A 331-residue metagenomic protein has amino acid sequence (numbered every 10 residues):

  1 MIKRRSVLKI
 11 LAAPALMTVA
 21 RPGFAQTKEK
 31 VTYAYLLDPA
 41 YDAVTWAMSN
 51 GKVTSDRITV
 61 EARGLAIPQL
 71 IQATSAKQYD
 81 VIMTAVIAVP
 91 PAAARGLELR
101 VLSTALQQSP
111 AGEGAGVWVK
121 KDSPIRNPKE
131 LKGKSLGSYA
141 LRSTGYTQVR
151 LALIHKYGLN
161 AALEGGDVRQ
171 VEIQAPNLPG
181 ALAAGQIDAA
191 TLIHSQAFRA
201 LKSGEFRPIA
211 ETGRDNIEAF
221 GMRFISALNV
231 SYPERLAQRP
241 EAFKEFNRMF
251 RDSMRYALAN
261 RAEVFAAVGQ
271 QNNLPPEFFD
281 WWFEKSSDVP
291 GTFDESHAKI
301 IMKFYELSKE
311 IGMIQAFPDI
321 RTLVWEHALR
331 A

Functional and structural regions predicted by a protein language model:
M1-P14: N-terminal secretory signal peptides and thylakoid transit peptides that target proteins across membranes
Q26-V171, D188-H194: Short, glycine-/small- and polar/acidic-enriched structural segments that line small-molecule recognition paths
A40, A66, L70, A85-A88 (+12 more regions): Stable alpha-helical elements in mature extracytoplasmic
S55-D56, S109-P110, R214-M222, D288-H297: Short, solvent-exposed loop/beta-turn-alpha elements that line the ligand-binding surface or hinge of extracytoplasmic
I87, P176-A267: Pocket-lining segment of extracytoplasmic ligand-binding domains
L236-I311: Secondary-structure end/capping motifs
M302-A331: Conserved C-terminal helix/tail region of periplasmic/extracytoplasmic solute-binding proteins
